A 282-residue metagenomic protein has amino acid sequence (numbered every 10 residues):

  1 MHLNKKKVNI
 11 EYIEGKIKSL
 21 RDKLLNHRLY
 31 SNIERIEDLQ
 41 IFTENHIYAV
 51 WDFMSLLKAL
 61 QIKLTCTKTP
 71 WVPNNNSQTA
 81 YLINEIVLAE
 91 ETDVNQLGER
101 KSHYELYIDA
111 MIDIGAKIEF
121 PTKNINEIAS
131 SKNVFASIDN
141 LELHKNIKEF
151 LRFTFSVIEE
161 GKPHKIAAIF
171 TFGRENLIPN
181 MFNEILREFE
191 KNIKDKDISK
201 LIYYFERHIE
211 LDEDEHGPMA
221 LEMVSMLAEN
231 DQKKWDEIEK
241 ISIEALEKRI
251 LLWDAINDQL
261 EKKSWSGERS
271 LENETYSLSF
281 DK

Functional and structural regions predicted by a protein language model:
H2-K282: Non-heme di-metal
